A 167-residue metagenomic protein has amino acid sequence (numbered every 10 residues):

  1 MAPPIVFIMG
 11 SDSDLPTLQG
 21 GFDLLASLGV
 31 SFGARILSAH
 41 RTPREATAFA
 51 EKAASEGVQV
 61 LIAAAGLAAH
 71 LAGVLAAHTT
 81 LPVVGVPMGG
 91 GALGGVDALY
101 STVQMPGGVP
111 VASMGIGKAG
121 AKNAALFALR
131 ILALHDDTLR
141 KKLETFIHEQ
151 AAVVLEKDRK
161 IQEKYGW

Functional and structural regions predicted by a protein language model:
A2-R41: Glycine-rich phosphate/diphosphate-binding loop of Rossmann-like nucleotide-binding domains
P3, M9-P16, G20, V96-W167: C-terminal binding/interaction regions
P4-M9, G33-R35, L61-A63, V84 (+1 more regions): Short glycine-rich or small-residue beta-strand-to-loop segments that form or flank ligand, phosphate, metal/Fe-S
D12, L37-A39, G66-L67, M88-G91 (+1 more regions): Short, ordered loop/turn segments at secondary-structure junctions
D14-L18, P43-A46, A65-V74, L93-V96 (+1 more regions): Short glycine/serine/threonine-rich phosphate/pyrophosphate-binding segments that cradle anionic phosphate groups
G21-S27, E51, H78-T80, L129-R130: Short, solvent-exposed amphipathic alpha-helical segments in soluble enzyme and RNA/protein-processing domains
A34-S55: N-terminal beta-loop-helix "entrance" segment that forms/cooperates in small-molecule cofactor or anionic ligand
F49-G91: Glycine-rich phosphate-binding loop
